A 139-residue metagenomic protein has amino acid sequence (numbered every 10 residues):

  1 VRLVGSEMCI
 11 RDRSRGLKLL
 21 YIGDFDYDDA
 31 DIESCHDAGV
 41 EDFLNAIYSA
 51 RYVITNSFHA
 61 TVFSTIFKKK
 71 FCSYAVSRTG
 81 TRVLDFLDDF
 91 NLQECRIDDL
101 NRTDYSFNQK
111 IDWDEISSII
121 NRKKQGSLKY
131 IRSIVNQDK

Functional and structural regions predicted by a protein language model:
V1-G5, C9-I10: Single conserved hydrophobic/aromatic residue that forms the stacking wall/gate of nucleotide- or nucleobase-binding
V4-G5, R15, F67, F90: Short, structured coil segments at secondary-structure junctions
S6, Y27-D31, T79: Short, charged/polar "capping" segments at the starts of alpha-helices and the immediately preceding loops
D12-D24: A conserved nucleotide-sugar
L19-L20, F71, E94: Hydrophobic beta-strand scaffold residues
D24-F25, D29-N56, T61: Donor nucleotide-activated moiety binding/catalytic core segment of transferases that use nucleotide-activated donors
A46-F86: A donor-sugar binding/catalytic signature common to diverse glycosyltransferases and related nucleotide-sugar
D88-K139: Leloir-type glycosyltransferase catalytic cores
